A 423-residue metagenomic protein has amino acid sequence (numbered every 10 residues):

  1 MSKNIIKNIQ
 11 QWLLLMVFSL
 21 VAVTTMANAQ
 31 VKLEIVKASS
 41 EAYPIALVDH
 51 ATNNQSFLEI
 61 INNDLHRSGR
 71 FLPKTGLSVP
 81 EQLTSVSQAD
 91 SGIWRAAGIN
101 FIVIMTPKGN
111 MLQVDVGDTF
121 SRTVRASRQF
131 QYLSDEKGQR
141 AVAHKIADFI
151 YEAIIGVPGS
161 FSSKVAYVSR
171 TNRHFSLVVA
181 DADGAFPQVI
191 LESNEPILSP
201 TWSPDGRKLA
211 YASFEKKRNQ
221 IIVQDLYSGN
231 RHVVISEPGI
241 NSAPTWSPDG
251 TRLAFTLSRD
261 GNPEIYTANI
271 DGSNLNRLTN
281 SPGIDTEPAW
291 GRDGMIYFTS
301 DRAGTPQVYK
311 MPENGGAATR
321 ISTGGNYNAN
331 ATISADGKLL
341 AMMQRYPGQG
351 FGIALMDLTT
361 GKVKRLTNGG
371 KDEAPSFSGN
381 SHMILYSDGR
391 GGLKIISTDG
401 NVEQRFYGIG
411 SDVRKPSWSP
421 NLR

Functional and structural regions predicted by a protein language model:
N28-E41, S121-V189: C-terminal/domain-edge helix-coil "capping" segments
K32-G92, V103, P107: Short beta-strand->alpha-helix linker/helix-N-cap micro-motif that forms a surface specificity/interaction loop
N62, S85-F149: Amphipathic beta-strand/beta-sheet edge segments enriched in Tyr/Trp
M111, R173-V178, R218-I222, N262-Y266 (+3 more regions): Structural motif
G159-F161, P204-D205, P248-D249, G291-D293 (+3 more regions): Residue-level detector of Asp-centered blade-edge/turn motifs that repeat once per structural unit in beta-propeller
V165-V168, K208-A212, R252-T256, M295-T299 (+2 more regions): Residue position within the beta-strands of beta-propeller blades
D181-L198, D225-S242, A268-T286, M311-Y327 (+2 more regions): Multi-bladed beta-propeller domains
